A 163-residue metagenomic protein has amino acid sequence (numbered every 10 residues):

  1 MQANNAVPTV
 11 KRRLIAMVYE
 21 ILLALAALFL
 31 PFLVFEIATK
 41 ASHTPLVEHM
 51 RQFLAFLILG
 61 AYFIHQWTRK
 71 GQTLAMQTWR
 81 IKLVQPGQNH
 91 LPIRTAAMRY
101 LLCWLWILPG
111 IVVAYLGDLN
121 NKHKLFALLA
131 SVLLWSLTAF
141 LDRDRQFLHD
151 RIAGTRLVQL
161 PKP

Functional and structural regions predicted by a protein language model:
M1-P163: Membrane-interfacial and juxtamembrane segments of integral membrane proteins
